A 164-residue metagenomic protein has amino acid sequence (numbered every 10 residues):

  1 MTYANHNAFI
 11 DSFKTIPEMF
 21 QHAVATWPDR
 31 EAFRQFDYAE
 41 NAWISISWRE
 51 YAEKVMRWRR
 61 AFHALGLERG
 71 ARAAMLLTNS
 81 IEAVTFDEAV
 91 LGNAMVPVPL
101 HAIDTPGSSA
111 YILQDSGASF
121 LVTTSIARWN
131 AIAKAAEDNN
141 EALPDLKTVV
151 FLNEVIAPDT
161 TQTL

Functional and structural regions predicted by a protein language model:
M1-E18, F36: Flexible, non-catalytic linker and terminal segments flanking ANL/adenylate-forming cores
F9, I44, W48, P99: Flexible, glycine- and charge-enriched loops at secondary-structure boundaries
I16, S47-W48, Q162-L164: Structural motif detector for alpha-helix initiation sites
M19-I46, I156: AMP-dependent adenylate-forming
A25, H63, L91, Q114: Short polybasic/polar patches that bind polyanions
F33-E88, T105-A110: Conserved AMP-binding/adenylate-forming core of the ANL superfamily
G92-L164: Structural core segment of the AMP-binding/adenylate-forming
